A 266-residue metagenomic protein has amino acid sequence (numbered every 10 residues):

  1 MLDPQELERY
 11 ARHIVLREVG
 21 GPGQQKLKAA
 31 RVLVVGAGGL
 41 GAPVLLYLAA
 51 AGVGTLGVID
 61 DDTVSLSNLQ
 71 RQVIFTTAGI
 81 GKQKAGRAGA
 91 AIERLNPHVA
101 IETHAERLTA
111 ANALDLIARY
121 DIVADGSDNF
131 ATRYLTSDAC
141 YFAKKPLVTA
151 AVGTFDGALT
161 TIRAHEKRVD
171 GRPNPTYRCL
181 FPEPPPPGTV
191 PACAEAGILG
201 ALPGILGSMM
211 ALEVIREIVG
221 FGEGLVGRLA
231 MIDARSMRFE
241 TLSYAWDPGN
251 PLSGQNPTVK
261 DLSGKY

Functional and structural regions predicted by a protein language model:
M1-Y266: Adenine nucleotide-associated cytosolic modules
